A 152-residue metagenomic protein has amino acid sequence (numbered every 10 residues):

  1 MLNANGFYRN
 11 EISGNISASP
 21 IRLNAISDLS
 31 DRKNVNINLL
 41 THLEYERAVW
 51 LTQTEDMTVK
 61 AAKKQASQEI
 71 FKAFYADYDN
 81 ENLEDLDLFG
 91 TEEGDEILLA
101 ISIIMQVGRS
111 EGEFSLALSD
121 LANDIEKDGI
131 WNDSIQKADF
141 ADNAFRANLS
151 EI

Functional and structural regions predicted by a protein language model:
M1-I152: Feature for extracytoplasmic/surface-facing segments of secreted or surface-associated proteins, emphasizing
